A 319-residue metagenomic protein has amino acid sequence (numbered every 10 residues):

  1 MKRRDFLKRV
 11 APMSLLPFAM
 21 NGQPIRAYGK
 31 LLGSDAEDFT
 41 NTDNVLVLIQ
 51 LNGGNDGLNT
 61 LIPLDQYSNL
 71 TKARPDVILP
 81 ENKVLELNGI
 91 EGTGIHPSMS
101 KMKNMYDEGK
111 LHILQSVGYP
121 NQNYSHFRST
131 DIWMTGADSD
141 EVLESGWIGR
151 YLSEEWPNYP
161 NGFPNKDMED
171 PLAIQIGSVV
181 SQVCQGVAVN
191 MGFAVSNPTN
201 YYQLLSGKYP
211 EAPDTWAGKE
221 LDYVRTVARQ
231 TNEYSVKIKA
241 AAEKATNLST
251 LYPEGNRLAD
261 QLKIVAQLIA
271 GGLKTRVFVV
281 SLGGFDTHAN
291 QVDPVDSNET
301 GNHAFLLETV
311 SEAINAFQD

Functional and structural regions predicted by a protein language model:
M1-E312, A316-D319: Feature for exported/extracytoplasmic and membrane-associated proteins, marking the mature portion
